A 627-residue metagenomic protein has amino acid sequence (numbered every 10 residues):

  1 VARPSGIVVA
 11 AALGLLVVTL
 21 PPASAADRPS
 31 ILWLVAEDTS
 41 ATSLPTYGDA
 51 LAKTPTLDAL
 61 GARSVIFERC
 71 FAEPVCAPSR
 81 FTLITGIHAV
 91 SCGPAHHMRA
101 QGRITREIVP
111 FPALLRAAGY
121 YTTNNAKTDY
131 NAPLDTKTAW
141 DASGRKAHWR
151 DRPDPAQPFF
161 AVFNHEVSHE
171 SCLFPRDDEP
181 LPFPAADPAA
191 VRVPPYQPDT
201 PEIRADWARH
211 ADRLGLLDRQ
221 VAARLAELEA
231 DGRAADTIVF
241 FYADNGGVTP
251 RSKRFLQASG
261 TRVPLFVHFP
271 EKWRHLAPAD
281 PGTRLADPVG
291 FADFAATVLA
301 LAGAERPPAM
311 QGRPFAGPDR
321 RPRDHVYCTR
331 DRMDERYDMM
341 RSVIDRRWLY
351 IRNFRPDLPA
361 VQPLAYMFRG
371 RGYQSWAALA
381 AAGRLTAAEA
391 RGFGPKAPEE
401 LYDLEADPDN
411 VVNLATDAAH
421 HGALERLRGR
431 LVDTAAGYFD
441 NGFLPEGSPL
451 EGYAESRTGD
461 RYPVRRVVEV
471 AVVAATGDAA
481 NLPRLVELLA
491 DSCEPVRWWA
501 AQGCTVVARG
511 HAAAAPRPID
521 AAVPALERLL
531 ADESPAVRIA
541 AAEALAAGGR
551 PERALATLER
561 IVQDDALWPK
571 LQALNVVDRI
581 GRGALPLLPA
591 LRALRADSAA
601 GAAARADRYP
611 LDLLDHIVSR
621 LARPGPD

Functional and structural regions predicted by a protein language model:
V1-R3: N-terminal secretory signal peptides that target proteins for export/translocation
V8-T19: Bacterial N-terminal signal peptides
A10, A156, P182-A185, A189-R192 (+4 more regions): Short coil/turn motifs at helix boundaries and re-entrant loops, enriched in small/polar and proline residues
G14-L15, Q257, T476, R517: Residue-level detector of alpha-helical transmembrane segments in integral membrane proteins
L15, A23-G394, P408-G429: Formylglycine-dependent sulfatase
A25-P29, A36, A41, I66 (+4 more regions): Long, internal low-complexity/basic segments
